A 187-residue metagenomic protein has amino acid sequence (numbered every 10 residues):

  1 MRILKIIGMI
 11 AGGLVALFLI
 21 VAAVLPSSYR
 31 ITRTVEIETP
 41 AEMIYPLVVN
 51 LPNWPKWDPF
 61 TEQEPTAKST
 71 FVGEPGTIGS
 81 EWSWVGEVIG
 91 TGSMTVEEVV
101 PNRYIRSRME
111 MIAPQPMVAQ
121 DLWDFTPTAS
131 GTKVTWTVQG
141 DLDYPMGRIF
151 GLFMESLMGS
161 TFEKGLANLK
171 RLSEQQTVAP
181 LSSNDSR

Functional and structural regions predicted by a protein language model:
R2, I6-E74: Hydrophobic ligand-binding cavity/cleft-lining segments
I3, R108-E163, L169-R171, L181: Beta-strand/loop substructures that line and gate deep hydrophobic ligand-binding cavities in soluble
I31-T32, I89-M94, M117-L122: Short, surface-exposed coil-to-beta transition loops
I37, V88-G90, V100, M111-Q115 (+1 more regions): Beta-strand elements of well-folded, non-transmembrane domains
E38-E42, E97-Y104, D124-K133, R171-Q175: A short, structured loop/turn motif at beta-sheet edges
V49-K56, E98-Y104, M154, A167-Q175: Sec-exported extracytoplasmic/periplasmic mature domains
L51-V100, G147-I149: Extracytoplasmic/periplasmic/luminal assembly and interaction segments in envelope/secretory/respiratory proteins
K68-S69, K170-R187: Short, highly charged C-terminal tails/helix-capping segments
